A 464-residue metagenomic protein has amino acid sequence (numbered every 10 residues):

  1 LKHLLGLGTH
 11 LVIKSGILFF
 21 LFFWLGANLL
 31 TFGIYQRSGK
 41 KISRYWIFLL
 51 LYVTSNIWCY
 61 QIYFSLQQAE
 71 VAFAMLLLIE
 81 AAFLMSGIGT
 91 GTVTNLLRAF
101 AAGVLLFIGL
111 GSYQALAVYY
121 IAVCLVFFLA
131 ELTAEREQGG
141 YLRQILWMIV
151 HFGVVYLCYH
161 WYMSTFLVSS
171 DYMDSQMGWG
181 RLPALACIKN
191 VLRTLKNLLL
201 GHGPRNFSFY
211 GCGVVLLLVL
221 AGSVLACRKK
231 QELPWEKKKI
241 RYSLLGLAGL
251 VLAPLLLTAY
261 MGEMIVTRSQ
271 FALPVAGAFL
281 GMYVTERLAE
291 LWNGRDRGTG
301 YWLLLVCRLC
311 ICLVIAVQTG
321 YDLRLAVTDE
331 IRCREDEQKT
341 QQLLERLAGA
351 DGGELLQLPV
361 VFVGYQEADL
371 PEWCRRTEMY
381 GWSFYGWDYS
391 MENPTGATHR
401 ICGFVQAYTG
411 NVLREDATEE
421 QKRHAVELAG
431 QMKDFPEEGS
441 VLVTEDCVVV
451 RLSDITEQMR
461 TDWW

Functional and structural regions predicted by a protein language model:
G6-I47, I145, L198-R205, W292 (+2 more regions): Intrinsically disordered, polar/acidic, low-complexity terminal segments
S43-S86, G111-S112, F207-F209, L250-V284: Membrane-interface micro-motifs in multi-pass membrane enzymes
L78-R98, E131-Q138: Membrane-interface transmembrane helices that cradle and orient dolichyl/undecaprenyl
E80-G87, V123-E131, Q144, L218-S223 (+2 more regions): Transmembrane alpha-helices and membrane-interface helical segments of multi-pass integral membrane enzymes
L97-Q114, Y119, L125, V154: Membrane-interface alpha helices of multi-pass inner-membrane proteins
Y119-G153: Perimembrane helix-loop-helix junctions
Q144-V219: Membrane-lumen/periplasm interface segments of specific transmembrane helices in polyprenyl phosphate-linked
F207-K237: Hydrophobic, aromatic-rich transmembrane alpha-helices and their immediate juxtamembrane boundary segments
